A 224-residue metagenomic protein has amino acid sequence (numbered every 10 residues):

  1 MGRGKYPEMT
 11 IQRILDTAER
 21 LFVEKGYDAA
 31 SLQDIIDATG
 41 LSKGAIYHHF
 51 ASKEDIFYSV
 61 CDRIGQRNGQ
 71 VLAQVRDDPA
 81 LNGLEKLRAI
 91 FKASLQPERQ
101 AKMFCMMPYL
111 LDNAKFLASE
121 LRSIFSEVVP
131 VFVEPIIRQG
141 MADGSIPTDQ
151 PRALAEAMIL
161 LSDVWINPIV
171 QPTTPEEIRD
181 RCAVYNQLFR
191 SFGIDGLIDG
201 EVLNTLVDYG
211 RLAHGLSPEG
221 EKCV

Functional and structural regions predicted by a protein language model:
M1-K25, A29-L41, E54-Y58: Basic, helix-initiating cap at the start of DNA-binding domains
V23, Y47-A51, S59, R63: Base-recognition residues in the alpha-helical recognition helix of bacterial helix-turn-helix
D28, L41, A142-P147, Q171: Conserved hydrophobic residue
G44: Key DNA-contact positions within bacterial/archaeal DNA-binding proteins
S59, R63, A73-F104, A155-M158: Hydrophobic alpha-helical connector segments
L84-E85, I124-F125, R138-A157, P175-D180: All-alpha amphipathic helical-bundle segments outside canonical DNA-binding/catalytic cores that form hydrophobic
Q96-D149: Short secondary-structure transition hinges
P135-R138, A142, Q171-V224: C-terminal peripheral helix-coil segments that are non-catalytic and often amphipathic
